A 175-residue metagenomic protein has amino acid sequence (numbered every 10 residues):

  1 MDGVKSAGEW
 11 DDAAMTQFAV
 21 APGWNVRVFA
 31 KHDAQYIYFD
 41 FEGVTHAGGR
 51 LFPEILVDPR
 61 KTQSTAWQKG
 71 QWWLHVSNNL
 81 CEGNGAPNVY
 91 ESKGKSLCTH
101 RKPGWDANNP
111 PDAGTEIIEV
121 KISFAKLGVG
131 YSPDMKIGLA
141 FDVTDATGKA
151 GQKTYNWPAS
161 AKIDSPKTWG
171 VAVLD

Functional and structural regions predicted by a protein language model:
M1-D175: Structural preference for beta-rich elements and adjacent junctions enriched in aromatics
